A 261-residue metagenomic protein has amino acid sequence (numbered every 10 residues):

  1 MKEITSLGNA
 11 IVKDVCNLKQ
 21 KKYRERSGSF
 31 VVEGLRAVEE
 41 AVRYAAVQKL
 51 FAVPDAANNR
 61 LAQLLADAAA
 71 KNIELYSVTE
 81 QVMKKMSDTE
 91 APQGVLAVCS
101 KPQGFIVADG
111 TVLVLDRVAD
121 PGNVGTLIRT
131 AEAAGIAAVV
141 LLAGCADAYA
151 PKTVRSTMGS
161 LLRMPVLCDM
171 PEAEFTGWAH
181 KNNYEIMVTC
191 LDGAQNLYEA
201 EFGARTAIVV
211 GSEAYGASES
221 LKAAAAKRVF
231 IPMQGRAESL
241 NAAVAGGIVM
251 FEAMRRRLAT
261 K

Functional and structural regions predicted by a protein language model:
M1-A62, C145-A146: Boundary-proximal intrinsically disordered activation/regulatory segments immediately upstream of a helical core
E3-S6, L75-T79, P165-P171: Short acidic-hydrophobic, aromatic-tinged amphipathic segments that line or gate anion-handling sites
A46, S100-G193: RNA substrate-binding interface of SAM-dependent RNA methyltransferases
L65-S100: Glycine/small-residue-rich loop that forms an oxyanion/phosphate-binding "nest" at active or ligand-binding sites
A133-A134, A148, T153-L161, E219-K261: Structured adenosyl-cofactor binding patch, chiefly the S-adenosyl-L-methionine
M187-A237, N241: Active-site/ligand-binding-proximal alpha/beta "capping" segment
